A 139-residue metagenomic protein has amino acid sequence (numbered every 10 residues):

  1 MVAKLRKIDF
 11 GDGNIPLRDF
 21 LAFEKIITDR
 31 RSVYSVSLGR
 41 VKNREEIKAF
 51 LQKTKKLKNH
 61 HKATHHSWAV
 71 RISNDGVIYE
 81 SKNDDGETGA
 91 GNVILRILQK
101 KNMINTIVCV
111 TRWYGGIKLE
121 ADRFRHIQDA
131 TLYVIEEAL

Functional and structural regions predicted by a protein language model:
M1-T88, E136: C-terminal regulatory domains involved in ligand/effector binding and gene-expression control
T28-D29, I97-M103: Short glycine/proline-enriched loop/turn "hinge" motifs that connect secondary-structure elements and lie
K48-Q52, R96, D129, Y133: Solvent-exposed alpha-helical segments within well-ordered globular domains of core cellular machineries
D85-I97: Short, internal acidic amphipathic alpha-helical interface segments that mediate docking to partner proteins
G89-G91, K101, R112-L139: Active-site-proximal loop/helix of nucleotide/amide-processing enzymes and allied scaffolds
T106: Glycine-rich phosphate-binding loop
